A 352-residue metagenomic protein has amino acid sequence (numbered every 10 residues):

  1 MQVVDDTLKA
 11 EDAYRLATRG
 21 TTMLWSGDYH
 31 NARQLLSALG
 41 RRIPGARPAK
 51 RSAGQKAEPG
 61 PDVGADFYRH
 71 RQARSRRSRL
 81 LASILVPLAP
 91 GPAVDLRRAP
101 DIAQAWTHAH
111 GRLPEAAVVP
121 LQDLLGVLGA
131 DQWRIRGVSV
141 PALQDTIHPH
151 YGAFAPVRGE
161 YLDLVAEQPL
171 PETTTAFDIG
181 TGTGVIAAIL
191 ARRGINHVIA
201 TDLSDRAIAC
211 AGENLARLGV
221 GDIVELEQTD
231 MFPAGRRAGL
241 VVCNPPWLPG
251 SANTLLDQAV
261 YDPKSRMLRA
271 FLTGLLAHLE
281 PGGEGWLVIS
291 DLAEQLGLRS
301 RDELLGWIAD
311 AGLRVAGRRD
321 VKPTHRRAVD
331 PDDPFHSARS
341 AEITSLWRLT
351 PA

Functional and structural regions predicted by a protein language model:
M1-V138: N-terminal auxiliary segments of SAM/dcSAM-dependent transferases
I102-T175, I179-T181, V185-I189: SAM-dependent Rossmann-like transferase core, predominantly class I methyltransferases with a strong bias toward
R158-C243, P249: Conserved SAM/SAH cofactor-binding pocket of Class I
P245-A270: Mobile active-site "lid"/loop adjacent to the S-adenosyl-L-methionine
M267-P281: A short glycine-rich, Lys/Arg-flanked "PGG" loop and its adjoining helix->strand segment in the class I
A270-F271, L296-G312: Short alpha-helix
G282-I289: Conserved beta-strand signature within the Rossmann-like core of class I S-adenosyl-L-methionine
L304-P351: Class I S-adenosyl-L-methionine
